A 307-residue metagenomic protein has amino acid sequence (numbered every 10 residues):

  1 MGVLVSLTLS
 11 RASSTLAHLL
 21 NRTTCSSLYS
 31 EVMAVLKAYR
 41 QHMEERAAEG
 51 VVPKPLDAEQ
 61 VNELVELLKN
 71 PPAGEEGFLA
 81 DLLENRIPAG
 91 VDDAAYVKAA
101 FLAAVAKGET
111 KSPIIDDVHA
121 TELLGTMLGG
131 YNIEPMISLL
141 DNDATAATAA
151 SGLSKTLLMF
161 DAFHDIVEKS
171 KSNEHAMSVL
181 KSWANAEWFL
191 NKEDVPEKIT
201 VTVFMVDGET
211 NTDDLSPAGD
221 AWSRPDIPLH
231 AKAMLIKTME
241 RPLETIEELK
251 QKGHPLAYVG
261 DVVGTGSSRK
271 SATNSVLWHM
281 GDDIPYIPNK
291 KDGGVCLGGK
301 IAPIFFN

Functional and structural regions predicted by a protein language model:
M1-E31: N-terminal mitochondrial targeting presequence
T23, L68-P72, R86-G90, F160: Short, flexible helical or helix-coil boundary motifs
V35-V65, N70: Amphipathic alpha-helical packing elements
V51-K54, G77-D92, I114-G129, P135-S138 (+2 more regions): Structural detector for internal amphipathic alpha-helices that build alpha-solenoid repeat scaffolds
A58-V65, A89-G108, L128-L140, M159-S170: Amphipathic alpha-helical scaffolding segments comprising HEAT/armadillo-like alpha-solenoid repeats
V65-L82: Generic amphipathic, hydrophobic interface segment in small proteins and small subunits
N70-G74, K107-I115, L139-A146, K169-N173: Short coil turns that connect the paired helices of HEAT/ARM alpha-solenoid repeats
N132, M136, D141, T148-N307: Fe-S-dependent hydro-lyases/dehydratases of central metabolism
